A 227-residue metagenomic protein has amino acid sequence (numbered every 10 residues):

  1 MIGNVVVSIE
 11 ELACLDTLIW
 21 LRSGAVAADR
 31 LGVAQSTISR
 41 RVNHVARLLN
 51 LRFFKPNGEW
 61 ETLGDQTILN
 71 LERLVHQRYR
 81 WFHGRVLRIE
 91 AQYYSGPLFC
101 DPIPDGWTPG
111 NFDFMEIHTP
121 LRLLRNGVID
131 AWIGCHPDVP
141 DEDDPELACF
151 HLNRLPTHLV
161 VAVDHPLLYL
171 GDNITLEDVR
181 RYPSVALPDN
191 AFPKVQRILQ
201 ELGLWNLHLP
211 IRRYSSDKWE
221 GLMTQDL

Functional and structural regions predicted by a protein language model:
M1-M115: N-terminal hydrophobic or amphipathic helices and topogenic motifs
L18, L124-R125, V179, E220-T224: Hydrophobic residues within well-ordered alpha-helices
I89-S95, M115, G134-P137, A162-D164 (+1 more regions): Structural motif
L98-C100, R180-L204: Secondary-structure junction motif
P109-E116, A186, L204-K218: Short beta-strand-to-loop elements that line the ligand-binding cleft of bilobed periplasmic-binding protein-like
H118-V161: Short beta-strand-centered segments that line the small-molecule binding cleft or hinge of alpha/beta clamshell
C135-D144, S216-L227: A ligand-binding cleft/hinge motif common to bilobed small-molecule-binding domains
L152-T157, V161-S184: Flexible hinge/capping segments at coil-to-helix
